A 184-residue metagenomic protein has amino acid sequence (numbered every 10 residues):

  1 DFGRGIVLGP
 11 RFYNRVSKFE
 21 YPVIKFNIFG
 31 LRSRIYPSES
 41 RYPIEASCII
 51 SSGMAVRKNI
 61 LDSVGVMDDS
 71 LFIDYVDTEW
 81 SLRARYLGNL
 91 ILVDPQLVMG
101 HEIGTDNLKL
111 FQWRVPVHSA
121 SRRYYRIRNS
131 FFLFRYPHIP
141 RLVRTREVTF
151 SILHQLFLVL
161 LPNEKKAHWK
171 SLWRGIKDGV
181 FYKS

Functional and structural regions predicted by a protein language model:
D1-P22: Conserved donor NDP-sugar-binding/catalytic core segment of glycosyltransferases
P10, K25-S47: Short, flexible, basic/aromatic active-site loop/helix in glycosyltransferases
I49-S51: An anion-binding catalytic pocket shared by soluble metabolic enzymes
M54-V56, I60-G65, S70-L97: A short, conserved alpha-helix in the catalytic core of glycosyltransferases
D94-R114: Active-site donor/metal-binding and catalytic loop motifs of nucleotide-sugar-dependent glycosylation enzymes
W113-Y124: A short acidic, glycine-rich active-site loop that binds or catalyzes chemistry on phosphate/adenosine moieties
I127-R128: A conserved mid-domain beta-alpha-beta active-site/ligand-binding segment of alpha/beta enzyme cores
H138-S184: Non-catalytic, C-terminal membrane-associated alpha-helical segments of glycosyltransferases
